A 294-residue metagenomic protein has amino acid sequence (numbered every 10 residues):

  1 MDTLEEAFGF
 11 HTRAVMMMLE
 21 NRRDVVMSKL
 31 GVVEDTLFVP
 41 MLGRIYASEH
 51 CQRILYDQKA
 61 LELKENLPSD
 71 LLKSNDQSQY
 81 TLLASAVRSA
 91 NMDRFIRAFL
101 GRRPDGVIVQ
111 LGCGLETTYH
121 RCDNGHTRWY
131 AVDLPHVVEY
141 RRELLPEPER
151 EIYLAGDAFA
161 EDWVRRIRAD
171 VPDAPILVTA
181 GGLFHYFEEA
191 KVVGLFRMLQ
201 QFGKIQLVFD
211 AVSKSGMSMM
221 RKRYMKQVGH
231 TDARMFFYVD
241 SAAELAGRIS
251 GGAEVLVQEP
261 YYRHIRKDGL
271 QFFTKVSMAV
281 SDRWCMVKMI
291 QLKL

Functional and structural regions predicted by a protein language model:
V15-V109, C113-G156: Rossmann-like AdoMet
D162-P172: Short amphipathic alpha-helix with an adjacent loop that forms part of the alpha/beta core around
V178-T179: A conserved beta-strand element that flanks and buttresses the S-adenosyl-L-methionine
Y186-M198: A short, conserved alpha-helix within the catalytic core of class I
G203-K214: Conserved beta-strand signature within the Rossmann-like core of class I S-adenosyl-L-methionine
S218-A233: Short, glycine-/aromatic-enriched active-site segment of Class I SAM-dependent methyltransferases
A233-P260: Short alpha-helix
A253-A279: Conserved catalytic loop of SAM-dependent methyltransferase domains
